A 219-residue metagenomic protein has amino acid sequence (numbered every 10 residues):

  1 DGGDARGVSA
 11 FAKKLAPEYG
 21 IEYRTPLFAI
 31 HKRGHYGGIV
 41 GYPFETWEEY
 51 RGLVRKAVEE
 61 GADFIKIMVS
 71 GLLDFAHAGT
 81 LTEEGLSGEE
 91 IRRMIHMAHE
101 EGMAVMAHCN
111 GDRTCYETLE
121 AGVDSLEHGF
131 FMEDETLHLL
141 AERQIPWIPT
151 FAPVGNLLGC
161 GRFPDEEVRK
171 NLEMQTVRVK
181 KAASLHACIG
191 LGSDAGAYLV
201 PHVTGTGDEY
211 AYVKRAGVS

Functional and structural regions predicted by a protein language model:
D1-M97, E101-M103, P146-V154: Divalent-metal coordination cores built from histidine and acidic residues
R24, V105-H108, E127, P146-I148 (+1 more regions): Structural detector of well-ordered beta-strand residues that form the stable sheet scaffold of enzyme domains
G38-F44, A76-G88, V123-S125, F131 (+1 more regions): Glycine-rich tight-turn/loop motif centered on a GG-T
L53, R113-T114, E135-T136, V177-R178: Short acidic active-site motifs
E100, E173-S219: His/Asp/Glu-enriched, well-ordered alpha-helical/loop segment that forms or immediately abuts the divalent-metal
D112-E120: Catalytic cores of alpha/beta
L119-S125, A141-W147, H186-C188: Glycine-enriched alpha-helix->loop->beta-strand junction motifs that scaffold or abut catalytic
